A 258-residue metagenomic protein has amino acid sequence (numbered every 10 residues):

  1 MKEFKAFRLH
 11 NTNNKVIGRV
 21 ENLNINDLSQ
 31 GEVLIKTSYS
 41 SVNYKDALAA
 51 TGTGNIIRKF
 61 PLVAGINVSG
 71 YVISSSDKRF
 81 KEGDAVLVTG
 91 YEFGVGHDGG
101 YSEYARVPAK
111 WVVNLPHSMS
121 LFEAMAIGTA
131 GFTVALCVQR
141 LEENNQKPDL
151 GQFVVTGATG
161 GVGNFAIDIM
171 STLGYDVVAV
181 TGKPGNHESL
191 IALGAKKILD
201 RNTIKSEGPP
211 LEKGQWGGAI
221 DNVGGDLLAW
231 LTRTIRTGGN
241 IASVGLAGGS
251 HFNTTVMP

Functional and structural regions predicted by a protein language model:
N24-V42, T53-F93: Glycine-rich beta-strand-centered segment in the early N-terminal region that forms part of a ligand/cofactor-binding
S76, V180-P184, R201, N222 (+1 more regions): N-terminal Rossmann-fold cofactor-binding loop
A85, Q152, G239-N240: Short glycine-centered segments of the SAM/dcSAM-binding site in methyltransferase folds
L87, G217-I220, A242: N-terminal Rossmann-like NAD(P) cofactor-binding module of classical short-chain dehydrogenase/reductase
Y101, G182-S189, H251-V256: Short, glycine/polar-rich helix-capping loops at beta-to-alpha or helix-loop-helix junctions that flank or form
M125-T203: Mid-domain Rossmann-like dinucleotide-binding core that forms the NAD(H)/NADP(H) cofactor-binding site
I204-G214: Short amphipathic alpha-helix with an adjacent loop that forms part of the alpha/beta core around
D226-P258: Glycine-rich phosphate-binding loop and adjacent beta-alpha segment of Rossmann(oid) nucleotide-cofactor-binding
